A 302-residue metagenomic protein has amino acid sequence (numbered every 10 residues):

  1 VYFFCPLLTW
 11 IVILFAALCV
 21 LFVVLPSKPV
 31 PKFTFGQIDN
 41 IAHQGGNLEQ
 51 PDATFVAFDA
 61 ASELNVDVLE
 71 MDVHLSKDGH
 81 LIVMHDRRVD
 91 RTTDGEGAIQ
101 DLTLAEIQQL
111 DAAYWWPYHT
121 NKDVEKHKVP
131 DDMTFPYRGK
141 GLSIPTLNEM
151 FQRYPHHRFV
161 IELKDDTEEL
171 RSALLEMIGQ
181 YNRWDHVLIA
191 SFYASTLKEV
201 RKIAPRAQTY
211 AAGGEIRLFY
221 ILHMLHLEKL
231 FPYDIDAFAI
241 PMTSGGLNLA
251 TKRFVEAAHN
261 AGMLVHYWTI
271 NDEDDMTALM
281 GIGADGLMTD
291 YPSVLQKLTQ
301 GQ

Functional and structural regions predicted by a protein language model:
Y2-S27, H85-I203, Y233-A261: Metal-dependent phosphodiesterase/phospholipase catalytic core, i.e., the His/Asp/Glu-rich active-site region
L25-I41, L48, F55: N-terminal signal-anchor transmembrane helix
Q37-I41, V68, R158-V160, H186-I189 (+4 more regions): Structural preference for beta-strand elements that scaffold enzyme active sites
Q50-A60, S143-L147, E215-L230, N271-A278: Short, acidic/polar
A57-L75, R153, F231-F238: Catalytic domains of carbohydrate-active enzymes, especially glycoside hydrolases
A190-F192, A211, I270, T289-D290: Short beta-strand scaffold positions
K198-V200, D272-D285: Catalytic cores of alpha/beta
A284-L298: Glycine-rich phosphate-binding active-site loops on the catalytic face of alpha/beta enzymes
